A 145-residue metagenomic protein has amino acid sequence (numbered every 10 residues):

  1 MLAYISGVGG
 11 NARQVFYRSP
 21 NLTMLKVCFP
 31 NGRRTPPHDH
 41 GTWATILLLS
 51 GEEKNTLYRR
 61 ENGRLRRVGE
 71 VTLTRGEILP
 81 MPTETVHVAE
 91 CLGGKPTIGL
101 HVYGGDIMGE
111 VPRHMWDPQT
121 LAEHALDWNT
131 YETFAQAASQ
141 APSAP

Functional and structural regions predicted by a protein language model:
L2-N31, R75: A short glycine-rich, His/Asp/Glu-containing loop-to-beta-strand
Y17-S19, P36-H38, N62-G63: Short loop/turn motifs at secondary-structure junctions and domain boundaries
L25-D39, L73-T74, P82-E84: Conserved short histidine dyad/triad with adjacent acidic residue
P36-H38, N55-T56, M81, H87-G93: Short beta-strand His + acidic residue motifs that chelate non-heme Fe in jelly-roll/DSBH and cupin folds
G41-Y58: Glycine- and acidic-residue-biased ligand/ion/polar-headgroup-sensing regions
R60-H87, L121-W128: Short acidic-glycine-tyrosine-enriched beta hairpin
G93-P142: Double-stranded beta-helix
